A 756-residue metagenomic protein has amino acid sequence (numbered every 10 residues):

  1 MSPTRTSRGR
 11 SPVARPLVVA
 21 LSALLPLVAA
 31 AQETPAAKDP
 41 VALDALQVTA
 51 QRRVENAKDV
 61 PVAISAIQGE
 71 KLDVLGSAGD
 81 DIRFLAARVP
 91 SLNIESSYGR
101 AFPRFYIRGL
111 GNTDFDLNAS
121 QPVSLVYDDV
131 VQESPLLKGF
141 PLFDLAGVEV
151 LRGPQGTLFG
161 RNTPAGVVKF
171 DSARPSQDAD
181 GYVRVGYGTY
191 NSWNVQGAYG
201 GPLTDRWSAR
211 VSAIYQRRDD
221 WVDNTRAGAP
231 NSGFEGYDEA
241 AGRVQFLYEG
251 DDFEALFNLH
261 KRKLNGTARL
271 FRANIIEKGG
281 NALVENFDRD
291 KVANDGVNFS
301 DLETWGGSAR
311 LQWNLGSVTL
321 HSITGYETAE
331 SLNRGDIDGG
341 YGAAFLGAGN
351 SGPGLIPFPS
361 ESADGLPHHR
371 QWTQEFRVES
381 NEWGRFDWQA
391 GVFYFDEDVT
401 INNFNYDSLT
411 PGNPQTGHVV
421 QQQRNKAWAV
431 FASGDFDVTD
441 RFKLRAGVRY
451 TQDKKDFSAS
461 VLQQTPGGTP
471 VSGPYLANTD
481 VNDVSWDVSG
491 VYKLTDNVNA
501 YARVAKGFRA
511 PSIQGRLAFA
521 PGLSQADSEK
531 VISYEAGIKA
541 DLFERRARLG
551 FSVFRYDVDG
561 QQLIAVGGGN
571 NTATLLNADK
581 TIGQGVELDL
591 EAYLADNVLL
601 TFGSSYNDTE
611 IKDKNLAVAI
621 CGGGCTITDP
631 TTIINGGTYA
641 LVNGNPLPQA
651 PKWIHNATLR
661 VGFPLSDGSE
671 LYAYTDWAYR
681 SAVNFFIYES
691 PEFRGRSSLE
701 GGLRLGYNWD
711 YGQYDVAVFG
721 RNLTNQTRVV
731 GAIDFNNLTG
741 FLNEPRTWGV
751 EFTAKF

Functional and structural regions predicted by a protein language model:
M1-V89, G200, D252-A255, G307 (+2 more regions): N-terminal Sec signal peptide and the immediately downstream disordered periplasmic leader that contains the TonB box
T6, A20, L46, G200 (+4 more regions): Conserved C-terminal beta-signal and adjacent last beta-strands/turns of outer-membrane beta-barrel proteins
V41-D178, A536: Acidic, small-polar-rich N-terminal luminal/periplasmic segments of exported/outer-membrane proteins
P103, S120-P122, S134, F143-R152 (+7 more regions): Outer-membrane beta-barrel translocator/receptor signature
R104, D116, N265-I276, D396-T400 (+7 more regions): Surface-exposed extracellular loop regions of Gram-negative outer-membrane beta-barrel proteins, predominantly
L247-D251, V378-N381, F393-F395, Q421-Y556: Structural signature of Gram-negative outer-membrane beta-barrels, strongest in the C-terminal barrel of TonB-dependent
S308-I337, K493, N499-R509, Q525-T601 (+2 more regions): Membrane-embedded beta-barrel scaffold of Gram-negative outer-membrane proteins
R555-D557, L576-I687, T753-K755: Gram-negative outer-membrane beta-barrel transporters
